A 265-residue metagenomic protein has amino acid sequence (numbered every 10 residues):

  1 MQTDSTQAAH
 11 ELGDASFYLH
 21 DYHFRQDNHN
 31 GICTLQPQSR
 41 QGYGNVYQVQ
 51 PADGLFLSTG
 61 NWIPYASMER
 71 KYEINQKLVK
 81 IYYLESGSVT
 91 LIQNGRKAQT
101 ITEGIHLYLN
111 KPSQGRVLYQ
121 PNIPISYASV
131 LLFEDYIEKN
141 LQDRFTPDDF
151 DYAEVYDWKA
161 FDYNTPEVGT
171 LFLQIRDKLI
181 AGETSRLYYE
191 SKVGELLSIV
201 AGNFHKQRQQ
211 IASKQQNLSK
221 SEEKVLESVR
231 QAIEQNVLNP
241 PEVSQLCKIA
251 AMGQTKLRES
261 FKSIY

Functional and structural regions predicted by a protein language model:
M1-H29: Short Lys/Arg-enriched alpha/beta "domain-start" segment
C33-F150: N-terminal regulatory/effector-sensing and dimerization cores that precede helix-turn-helix DNA-binding domains
A52, A181, L238-N239: Helix-turn-helix/winged-helix DNA-binding modules
N140, F145-P147, A153, F161-F172: A short mid-domain helix/strand-loop element embedded in enzyme catalytic domains that forms or borders the active-site
D151-N164, L179-Y188, L197-Q231, Q235: Short, Lys/Arg-enriched, Trp-marked, Pro/Gly-tolerant hinge/linker segments that flank
L196-H205, S228, A232-Y265: Basic/polar phosphate-binding segments, predominantly the helix-turn-helix DNA-binding elements of transcriptional
